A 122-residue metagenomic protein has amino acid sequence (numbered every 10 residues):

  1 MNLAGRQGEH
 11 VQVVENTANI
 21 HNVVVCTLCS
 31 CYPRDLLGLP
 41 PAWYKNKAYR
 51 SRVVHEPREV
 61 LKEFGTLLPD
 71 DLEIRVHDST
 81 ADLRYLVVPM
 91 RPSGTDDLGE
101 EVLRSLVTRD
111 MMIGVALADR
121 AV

Functional and structural regions predicted by a protein language model:
M1-V122: Terminal, compositionally biased segments used for targeting/anchoring and flexible tails
